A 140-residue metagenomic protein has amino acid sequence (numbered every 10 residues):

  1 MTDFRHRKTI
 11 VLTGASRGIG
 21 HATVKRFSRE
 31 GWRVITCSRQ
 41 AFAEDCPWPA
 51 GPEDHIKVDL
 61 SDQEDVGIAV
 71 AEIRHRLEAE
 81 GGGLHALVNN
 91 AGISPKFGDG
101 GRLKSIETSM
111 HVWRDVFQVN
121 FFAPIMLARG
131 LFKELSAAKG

Functional and structural regions predicted by a protein language model:
K8, E80-H85, L135-G140: Active-site loop of short-chain dehydrogenase/reductase
T9-L12, L87-V88, G92: Conserved hydrophobic beta-strands of the Rossmann-like cofactor-binding core in SDR/related NAD(P)H-dependent
S16-R17: Conserved glycine-rich cofactor-binding loop
E30-C46: Conserved glycine-rich Rossmann-like NAD(P)H-binding loop of the short-chain dehydrogenase/reductase
A50-E64: Rossmann-fold cofactor-recognition segment
G98-S105, S109-R114: Substrate-binding pocket helix/loop in short-chain dehydrogenase/reductase
A128-R129: A short, exposed helix-loop element centered on a Lys and neighboring polar residues
